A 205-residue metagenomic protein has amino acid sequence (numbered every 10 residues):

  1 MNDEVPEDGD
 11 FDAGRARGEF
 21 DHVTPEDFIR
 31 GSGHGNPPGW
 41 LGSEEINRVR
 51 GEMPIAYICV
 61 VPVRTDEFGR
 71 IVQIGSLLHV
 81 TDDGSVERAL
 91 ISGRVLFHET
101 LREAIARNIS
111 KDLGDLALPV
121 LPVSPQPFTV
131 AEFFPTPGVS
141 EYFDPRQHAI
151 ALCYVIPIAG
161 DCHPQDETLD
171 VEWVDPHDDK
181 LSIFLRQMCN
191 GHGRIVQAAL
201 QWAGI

Functional and structural regions predicted by a protein language model:
N2-D12, D83-R88, Q147, A151-I205: Nudix hydrolase/Nudix homology domain
N2-F68, F143-D144: Acidic, metal-coordinating catalytic segment for phosphate/diphosphate chemistry, firing primarily on the Nudix
G35-P38, R102, L118-V123: Low-complexity, Ser/Thr/Pro-rich intrinsically disordered segments found in N-terminal tails, propeptides, targeting
R50-P54, V95-E99, E103, D144-H148: Short, solvent-exposed loop/helix junctions and linker helices that flank or host conserved functional motifs
C59-V61, Q73, D170: Conserved beta-strand and immediately adjacent loop positions that scaffold enzyme active sites
P62-R64, L78, P157-I158: Residue-level signal for short segments within beta-strands and strand-turn junctions of well-structured beta-sheet
G69-L118: Conserved Nudix-box catalytic region and its N-terminal flanking loop in Nudix hydrolases and closely related
G114-C162: Active-site segment of metal-dependent pyrophosphate-handling enzymes, primarily the Nudix hydrolase catalytic core
